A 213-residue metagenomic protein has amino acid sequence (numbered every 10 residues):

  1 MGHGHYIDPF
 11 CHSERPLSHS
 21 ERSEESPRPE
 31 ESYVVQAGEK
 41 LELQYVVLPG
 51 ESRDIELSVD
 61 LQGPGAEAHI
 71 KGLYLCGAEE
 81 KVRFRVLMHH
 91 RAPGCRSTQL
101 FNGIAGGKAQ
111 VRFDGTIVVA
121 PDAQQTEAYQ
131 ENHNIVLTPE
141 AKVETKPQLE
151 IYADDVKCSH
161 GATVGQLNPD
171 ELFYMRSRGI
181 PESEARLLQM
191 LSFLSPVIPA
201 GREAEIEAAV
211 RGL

Functional and structural regions predicted by a protein language model:
M1-E14, H19, P27-F173, S177-I180 (+2 more regions): Conserved beta-strand/loop scaffold segments within soluble protein domains that form the structured core and edges
